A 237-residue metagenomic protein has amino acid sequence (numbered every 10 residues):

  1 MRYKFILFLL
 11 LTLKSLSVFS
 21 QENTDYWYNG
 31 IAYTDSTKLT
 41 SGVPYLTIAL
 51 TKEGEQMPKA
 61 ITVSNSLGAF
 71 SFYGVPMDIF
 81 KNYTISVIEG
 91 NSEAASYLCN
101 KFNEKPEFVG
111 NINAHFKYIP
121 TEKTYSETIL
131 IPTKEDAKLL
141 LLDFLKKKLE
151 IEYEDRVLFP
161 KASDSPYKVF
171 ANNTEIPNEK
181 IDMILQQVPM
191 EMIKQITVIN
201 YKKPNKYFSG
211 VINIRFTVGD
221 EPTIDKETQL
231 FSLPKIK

Functional and structural regions predicted by a protein language model:
T37-E53: Short, ordered, surface-exposed loop/turn motifs in non-cytosolic proteins
G54-M57, P76-V109: A short, solvent-exposed loop/turn motif at the edges and junctions of modular extracellular/periplasmic domains
E55-S71: Short, acidic Ser/Thr/Gly-rich low-complexity loop/linker segments typical of extracellular and cell-surface proteins
S71-N82, V188-E191: Short Pro-Gly-centered beta-turn/loop motif in secreted/extracellular proteins
N100-T133, I212-V218: Extracellular beta-sheet/turn segments enriched in Thr/Pro/Gly and aliphatic residues
T128-P132, L139, D143, L158 (+1 more regions): N-terminal periplasmic accessory domains that precede and gate Gram-negative outer-membrane beta-barrel machines
K138-T174, P204-R215: Extracytoplasmic beta-strand/coil segments of soluble accessory domains associated with Gram-negative outer-membrane
D155-I199, I224-P234: Periplasmic plug
